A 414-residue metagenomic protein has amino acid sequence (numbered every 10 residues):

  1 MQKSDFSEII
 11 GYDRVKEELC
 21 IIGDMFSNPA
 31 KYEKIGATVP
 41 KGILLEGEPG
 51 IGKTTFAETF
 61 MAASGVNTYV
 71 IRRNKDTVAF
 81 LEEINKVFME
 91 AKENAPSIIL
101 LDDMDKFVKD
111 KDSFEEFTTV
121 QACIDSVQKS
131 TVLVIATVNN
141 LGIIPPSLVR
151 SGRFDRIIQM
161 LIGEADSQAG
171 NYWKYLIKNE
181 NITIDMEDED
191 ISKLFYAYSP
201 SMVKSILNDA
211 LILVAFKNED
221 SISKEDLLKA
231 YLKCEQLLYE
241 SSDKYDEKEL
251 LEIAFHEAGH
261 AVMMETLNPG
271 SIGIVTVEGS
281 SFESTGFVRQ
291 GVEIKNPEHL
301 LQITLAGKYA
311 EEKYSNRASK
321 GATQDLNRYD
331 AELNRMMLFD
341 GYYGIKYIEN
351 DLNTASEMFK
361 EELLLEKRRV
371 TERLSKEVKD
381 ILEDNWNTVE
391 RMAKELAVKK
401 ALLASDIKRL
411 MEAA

Functional and structural regions predicted by a protein language model:
K3-E189: Walker A/P-loop NTP-binding motif of AAA+ ATPase domains
K3-S4, I182-Y198, E225, Y239-K248: Short conserved motifs of the RecA-like P-loop NTPase core
L19, L44, M61, F154 (+7 more regions): Residue-level signature of catalytic and energy-coupling elements of molecular machines, predominantly ATP/GTP-dependent
S27-I35, S130-T131, Y239-Y245, P269-V275 (+1 more regions): Active-site phosphate-binding and catalytic loops of NTP-dependent enzymes
D105, A258-H260: Short active-site segment of divalent metal-dependent hydrolases/proteases that encodes the spacing between
D166-K174, D188, S192, K224 (+3 more regions): An amphipathic alpha-helix signature
K193-E240, A261-G273, M337-Y343, V398-A404: AAA+ ATPase "lid" subdomain C-terminal helix
E249-A254, A261-A414: Soluble catalytic regions of large protease machineries
